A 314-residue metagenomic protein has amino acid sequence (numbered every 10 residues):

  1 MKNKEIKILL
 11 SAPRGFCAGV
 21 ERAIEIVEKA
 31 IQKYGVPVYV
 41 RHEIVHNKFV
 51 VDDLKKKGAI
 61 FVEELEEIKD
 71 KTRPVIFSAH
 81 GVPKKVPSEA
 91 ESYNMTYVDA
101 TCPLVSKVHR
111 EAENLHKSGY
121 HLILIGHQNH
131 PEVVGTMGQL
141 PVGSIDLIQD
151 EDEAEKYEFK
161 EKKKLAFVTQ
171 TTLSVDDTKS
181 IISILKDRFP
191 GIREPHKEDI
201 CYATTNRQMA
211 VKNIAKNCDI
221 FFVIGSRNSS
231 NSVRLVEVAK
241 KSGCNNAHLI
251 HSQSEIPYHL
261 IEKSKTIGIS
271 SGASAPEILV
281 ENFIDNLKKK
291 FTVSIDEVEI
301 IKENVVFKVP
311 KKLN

Functional and structural regions predicted by a protein language model:
M1-I267, S271, E277-N314: The feature marks the mature, well-folded catalytic cores of soluble enzymes
